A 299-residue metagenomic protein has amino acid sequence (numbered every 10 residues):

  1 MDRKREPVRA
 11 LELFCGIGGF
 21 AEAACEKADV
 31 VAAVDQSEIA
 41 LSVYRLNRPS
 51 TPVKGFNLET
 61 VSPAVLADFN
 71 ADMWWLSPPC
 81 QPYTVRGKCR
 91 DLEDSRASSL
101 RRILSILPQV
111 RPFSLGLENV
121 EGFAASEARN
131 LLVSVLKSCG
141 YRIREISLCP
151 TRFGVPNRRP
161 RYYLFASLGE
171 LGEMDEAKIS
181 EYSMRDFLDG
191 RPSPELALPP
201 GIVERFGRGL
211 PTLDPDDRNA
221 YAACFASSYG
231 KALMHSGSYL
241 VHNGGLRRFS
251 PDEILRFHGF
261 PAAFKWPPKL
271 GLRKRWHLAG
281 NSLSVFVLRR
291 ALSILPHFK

Functional and structural regions predicted by a protein language model:
R9-L11: Conserved beta-strand elements of the Class I
L13-C15: Class I SAM-dependent methyltransferase "Motif I" SAM/SAH-binding loop
I17-A28: Conserved SAM-binding loop of SAM-dependent methyltransferases across substrates and taxa, primarily the Class I
V30-V34: Short beta-strand element of Class I
S37-E38: Conserved SAM/SAH-binding beta-strand->alpha-helix loop
S42-D68: S-adenosyl-L-methionine
V61-M73, C80-K231, L246-R247: Class I S-adenosyl-L-methionine
P199-K299: C-terminal target-recognition/interaction regions appended to catalytic cores
